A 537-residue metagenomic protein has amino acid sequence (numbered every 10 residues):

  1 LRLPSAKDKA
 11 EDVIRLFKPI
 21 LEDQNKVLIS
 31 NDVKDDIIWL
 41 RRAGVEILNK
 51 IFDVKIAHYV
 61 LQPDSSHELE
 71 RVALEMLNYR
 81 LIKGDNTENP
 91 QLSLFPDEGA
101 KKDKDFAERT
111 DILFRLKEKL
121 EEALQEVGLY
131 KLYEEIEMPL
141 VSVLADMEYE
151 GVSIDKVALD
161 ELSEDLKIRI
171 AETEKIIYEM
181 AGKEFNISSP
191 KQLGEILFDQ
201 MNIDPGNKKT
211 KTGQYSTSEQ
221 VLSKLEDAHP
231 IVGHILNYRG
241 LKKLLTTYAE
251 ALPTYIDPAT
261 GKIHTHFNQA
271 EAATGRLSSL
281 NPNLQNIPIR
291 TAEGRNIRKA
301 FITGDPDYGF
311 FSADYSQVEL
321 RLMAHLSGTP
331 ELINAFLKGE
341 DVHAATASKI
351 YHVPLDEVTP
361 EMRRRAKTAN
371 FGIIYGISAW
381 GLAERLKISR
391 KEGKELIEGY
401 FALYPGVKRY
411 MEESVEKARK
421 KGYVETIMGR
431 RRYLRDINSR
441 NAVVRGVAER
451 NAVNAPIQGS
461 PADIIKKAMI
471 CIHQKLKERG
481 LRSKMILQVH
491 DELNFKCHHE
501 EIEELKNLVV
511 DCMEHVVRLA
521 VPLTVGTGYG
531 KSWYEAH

Functional and structural regions predicted by a protein language model:
L1-M76, K167, A324: Conserved RNase H-like, two-metal-ion catalytic cores of nucleic-acid enzymes
L1-P4, L28-I29, V33, D64 (+10 more regions): Conserved "right-hand" nucleotidyltransferase catalytic core of DNA-directed polymerases
P19-E22, E293-G309, K477: A short acidic-Thr-Gly-centered motif at the start of a beta-strand
L48-I51, H58-R115, E413, K417-R440: Metal-dependent DNA phosphodiester-chemistry modules and their immediately adjacent helices/loops in DNA-processing
F52-V54, D305-V318: Conserved catalytic palm subdomain of right-hand nucleotidyl-transferase polymerases, strongest for RNA-directed enzymes
D53, L140-Y149, D155, Y315 (+3 more regions): Catalytic palm active-site di-aspartate
L92-P96, Y149, P205, T260 (+8 more regions): Conserved catalytic core of nucleic-acid polymerases
I168-A171, K175, E179-G233, A402-N454 (+2 more regions): C-terminal polymerase-core module
